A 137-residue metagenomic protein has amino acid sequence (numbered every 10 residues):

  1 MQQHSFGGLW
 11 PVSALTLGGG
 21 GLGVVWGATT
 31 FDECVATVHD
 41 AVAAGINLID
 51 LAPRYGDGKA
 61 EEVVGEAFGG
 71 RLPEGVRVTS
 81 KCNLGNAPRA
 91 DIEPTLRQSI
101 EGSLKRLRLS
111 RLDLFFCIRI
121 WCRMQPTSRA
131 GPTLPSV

Functional and structural regions predicted by a protein language model:
M1-V76, S110: N-terminal binding-site loop/beta-alpha segment at the start of enzyme catalytic domains that lines or forms
T16, K81, L134-P135: Generic low-polarity alpha-helical segments
G20-L22, A52-R54, K81-G85, C117-I120: Active-site beta-loop-alpha junctions enriched in small/polar residues
W26, A87-V137: Glycine/proline-rich, positively charged, aromatic-decorated active-site loop/lid region on the catalytic face
L72-T79, E93-T95: A contiguous, low-structure linker/loop signature
